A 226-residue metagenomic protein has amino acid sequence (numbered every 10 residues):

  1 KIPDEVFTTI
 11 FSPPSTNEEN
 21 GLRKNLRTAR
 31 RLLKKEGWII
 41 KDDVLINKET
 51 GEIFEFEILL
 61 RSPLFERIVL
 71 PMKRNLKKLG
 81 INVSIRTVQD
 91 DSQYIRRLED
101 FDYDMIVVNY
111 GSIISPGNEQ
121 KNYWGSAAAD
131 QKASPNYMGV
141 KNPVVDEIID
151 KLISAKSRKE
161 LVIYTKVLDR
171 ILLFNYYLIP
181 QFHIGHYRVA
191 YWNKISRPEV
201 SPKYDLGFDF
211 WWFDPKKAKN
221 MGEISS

Functional and structural regions predicted by a protein language model:
K1-S15, L26-R30, L64-K73, R96-S226: Detector for C-terminal structural segments
P3-F11, N47-L60: Short, conserved helix/loop micro-motifs enriched in His/Cys and acidic residues
L26-E57: Immediate post-signal peptide segment of exported/extracytoplasmic ligand-binding proteins
K41, L59-R61, R86-V88, V108 (+1 more regions): Conserved beta-strand termini and adjacent loop/short-helix elements that scaffold enzyme active sites in alpha/beta
E52-S62, V83-R86, D104: Short, well-ordered beta-strand elements
G80: Short glycine-rich hinge loops at helix-strand junctions in the catalytic core of two-component histidine kinases
I85-R96: Short helix-initiation/N-cap motifs at beta->coil->alpha
